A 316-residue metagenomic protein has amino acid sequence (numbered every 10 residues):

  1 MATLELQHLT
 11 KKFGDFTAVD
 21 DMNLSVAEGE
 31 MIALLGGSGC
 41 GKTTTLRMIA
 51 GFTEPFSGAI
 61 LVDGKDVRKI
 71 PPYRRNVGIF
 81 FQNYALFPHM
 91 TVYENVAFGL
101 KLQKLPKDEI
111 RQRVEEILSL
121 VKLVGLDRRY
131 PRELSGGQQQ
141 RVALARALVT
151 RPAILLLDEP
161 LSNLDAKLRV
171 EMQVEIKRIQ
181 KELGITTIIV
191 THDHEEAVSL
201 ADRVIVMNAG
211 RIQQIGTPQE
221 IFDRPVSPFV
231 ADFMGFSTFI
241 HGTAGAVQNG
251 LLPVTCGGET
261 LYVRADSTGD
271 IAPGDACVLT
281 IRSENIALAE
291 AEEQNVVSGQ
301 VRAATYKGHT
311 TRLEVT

Functional and structural regions predicted by a protein language model:
M31, I70-G78, Q82-D232: ABC ATPase nucleotide-binding domains
L35-G37: The feature captures the beta-strand-to-loop junction immediately N-terminal to the Walker
A50: Helix-to-loop junction immediately C-terminal to a conserved catalytic motif
F56-A59, E109, A209, H241: Conserved coupling/switch loops of ABC nucleotide-binding domains, chiefly the family-specific signature
G58-D66: Conserved ABC transporter NBD signature motif
S237, A246-T316: Non-catalytic connector elements of ABC transporters
